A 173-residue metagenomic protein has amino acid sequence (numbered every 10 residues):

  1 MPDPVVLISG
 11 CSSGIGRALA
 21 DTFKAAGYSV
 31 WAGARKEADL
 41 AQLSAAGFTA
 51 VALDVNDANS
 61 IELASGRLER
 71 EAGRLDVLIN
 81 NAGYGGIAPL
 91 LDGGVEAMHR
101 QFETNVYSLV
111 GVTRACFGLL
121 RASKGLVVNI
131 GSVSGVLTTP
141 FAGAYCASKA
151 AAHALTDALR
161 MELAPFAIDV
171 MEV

Functional and structural regions predicted by a protein language model:
S12-S13: Conserved glycine-rich cofactor-binding loop
A46-N59: Rossmann-fold cofactor-recognition segment
N81-G86: Conserved NAD(P)H cofactor-binding loop of Rossmann-fold oxidoreductase domains
P89-L90, G94-H99: Substrate-binding pocket helix/loop in short-chain dehydrogenase/reductase
L90-L91, L137-A144: Active-site loop immediately N-terminal to the catalytic Tyr-X3-Lys motif of short-chain dehydrogenase/reductase
T113, S148: Active-site helix of classical SDR
S132: Residue(s) in the substrate-gating loop at a strand-loop-helix junction that position the organic substrate next
